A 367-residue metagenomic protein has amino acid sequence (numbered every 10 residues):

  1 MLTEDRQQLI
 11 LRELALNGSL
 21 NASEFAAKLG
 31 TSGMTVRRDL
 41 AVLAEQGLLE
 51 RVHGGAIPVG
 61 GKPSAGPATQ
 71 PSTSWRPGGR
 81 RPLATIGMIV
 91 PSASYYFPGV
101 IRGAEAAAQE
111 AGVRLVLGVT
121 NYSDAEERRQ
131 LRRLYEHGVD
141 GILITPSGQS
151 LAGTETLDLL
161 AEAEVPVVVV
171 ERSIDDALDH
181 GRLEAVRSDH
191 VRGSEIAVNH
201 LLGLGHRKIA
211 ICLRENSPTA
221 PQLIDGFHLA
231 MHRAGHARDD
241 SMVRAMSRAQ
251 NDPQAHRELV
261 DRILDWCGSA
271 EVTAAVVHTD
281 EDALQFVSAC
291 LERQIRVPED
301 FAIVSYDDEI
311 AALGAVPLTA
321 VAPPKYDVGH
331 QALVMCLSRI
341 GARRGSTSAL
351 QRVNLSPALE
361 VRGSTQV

Functional and structural regions predicted by a protein language model:
L2-Q8, S23, A27, A41-A44 (+2 more regions): Alpha-helical recognition/docking segments in bacterial nutrient-uptake and carbohydrate-utilization systems
L9, Y96-E110, G193, P218-R238 (+2 more regions): Short, solvent-exposed amphipathic alpha-helices that sit in or adjacent to ligand/effector-binding or catalytic
L20-R51: N-terminal helix-turn-helix
E50, G54-G61: Minor-groove-contacting beta-hairpin "wing" of winged helix-turn-helix DNA-binding domains
Q109-V119, H228-H256: Short beta-strand elements in bilobed, periplasmic/extracellular small-molecule ligand-binding domains
I174, G181-I211, P221, H256-L264 (+1 more regions): Hydrophobic alpha-helical segments within soluble ligand-binding/sensing domains
E195-H236, A349-S364: An alpha-beta-alpha
R262-V367: Flexible loop/turn connectors
